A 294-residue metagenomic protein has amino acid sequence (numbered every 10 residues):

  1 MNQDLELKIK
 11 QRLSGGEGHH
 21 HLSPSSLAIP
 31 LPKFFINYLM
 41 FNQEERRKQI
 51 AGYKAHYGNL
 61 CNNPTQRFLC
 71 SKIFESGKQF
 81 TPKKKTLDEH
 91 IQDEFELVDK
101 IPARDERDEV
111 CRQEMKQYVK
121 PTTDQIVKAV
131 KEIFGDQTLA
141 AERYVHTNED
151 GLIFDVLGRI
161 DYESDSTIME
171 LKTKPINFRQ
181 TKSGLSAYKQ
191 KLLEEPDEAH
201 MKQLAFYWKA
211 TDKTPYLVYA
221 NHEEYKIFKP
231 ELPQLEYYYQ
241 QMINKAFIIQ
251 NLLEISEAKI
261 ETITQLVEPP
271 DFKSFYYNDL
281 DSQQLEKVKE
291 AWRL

Functional and structural regions predicted by a protein language model:
M1-S164, L294: Metal-dependent nuclease catalytic cores that hydrolyze phosphodiester bonds in DNA/RNA, characterized by
E6, L87, D108, R112 (+4 more regions): Short amphipathic alpha-helical segments that mediate assembly, nucleic-acid/protein binding, or membrane association
I50-Y53, A187-P196, P230-L232: Short histidine-centered catalytic/ligand-binding loop motif
C61, V156-K191, Y207: Conserved catalytic cores of phosphodiester-cleaving nucleases, focusing on short active-site segments
A140, E163, T167-L171, P215-Y219: A structural signal for short, well-ordered beta-strand segments and their strand-loop junctions that often border
H146, K174-I176, H222-Y225: Short, solvent-exposed loop/turn segments at secondary-structure junctions
K182-A220: Catalytic cores of nucleic-acid endonucleases
P196, K209-L294: Metal-dependent nuclease catalytic regions and adjoining charged, substrate-binding loops involved in nucleic-acid end
